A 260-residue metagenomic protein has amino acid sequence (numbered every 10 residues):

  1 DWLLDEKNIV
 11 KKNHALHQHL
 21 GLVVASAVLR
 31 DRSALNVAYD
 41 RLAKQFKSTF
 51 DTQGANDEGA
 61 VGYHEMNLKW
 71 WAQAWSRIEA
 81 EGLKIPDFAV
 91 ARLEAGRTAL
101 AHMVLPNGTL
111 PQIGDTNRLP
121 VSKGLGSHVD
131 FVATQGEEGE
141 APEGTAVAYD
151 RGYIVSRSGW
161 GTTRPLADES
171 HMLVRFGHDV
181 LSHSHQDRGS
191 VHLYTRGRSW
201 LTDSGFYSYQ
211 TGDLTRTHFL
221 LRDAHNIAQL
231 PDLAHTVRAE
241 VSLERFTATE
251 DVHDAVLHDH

Functional and structural regions predicted by a protein language model:
D1-G62, A72, D130-P142: Active-site lining segments of carbohydrate-active enzymes
V10, G161, D179, Y207 (+1 more regions): Short, solvent-exposed loop/turn segments at secondary-structure junctions
K11, N56-A60, S182, Q210 (+1 more regions): Alpha-helix N-cap/helix-initiation motif
Q18, N67-W70, A224: Catalytic-loop motifs flanking and including active-site residues across diverse enzymes
V23, D51, A55-L201, D251 (+1 more regions): Carbohydrate-active enzyme catalytic cores, enriched for enzymes that act on polyanionic acidic polysaccharides
S184, R188-A255: Active-site rim segments in enzyme catalytic domains, especially the processed small/beta chain of N-terminal
